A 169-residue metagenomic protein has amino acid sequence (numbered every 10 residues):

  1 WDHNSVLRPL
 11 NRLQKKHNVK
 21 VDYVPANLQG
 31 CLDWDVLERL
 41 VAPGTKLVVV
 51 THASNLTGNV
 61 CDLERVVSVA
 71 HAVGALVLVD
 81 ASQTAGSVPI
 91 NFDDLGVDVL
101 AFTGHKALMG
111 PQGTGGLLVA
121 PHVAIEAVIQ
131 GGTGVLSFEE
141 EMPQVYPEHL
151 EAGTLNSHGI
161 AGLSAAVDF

Functional and structural regions predicted by a protein language model:
W1-F169: Pyridoxal 5′-phosphate
